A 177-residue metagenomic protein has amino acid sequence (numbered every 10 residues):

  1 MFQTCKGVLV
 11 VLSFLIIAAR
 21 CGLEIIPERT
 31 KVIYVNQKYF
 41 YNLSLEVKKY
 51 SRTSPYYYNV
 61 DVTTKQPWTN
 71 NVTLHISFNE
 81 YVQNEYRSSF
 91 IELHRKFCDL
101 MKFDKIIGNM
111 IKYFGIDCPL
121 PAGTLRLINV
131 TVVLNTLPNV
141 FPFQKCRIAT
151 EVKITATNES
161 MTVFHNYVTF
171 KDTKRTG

Functional and structural regions predicted by a protein language model:
F2-I107, G115-L125, T136-G177: N-terminal onset of structured domains
I128-L134: Short edge beta-strand/strand-turn motifs with a hydrophobic/aromatic core and a Ser/Thr and/or Pro "cap." The feature
